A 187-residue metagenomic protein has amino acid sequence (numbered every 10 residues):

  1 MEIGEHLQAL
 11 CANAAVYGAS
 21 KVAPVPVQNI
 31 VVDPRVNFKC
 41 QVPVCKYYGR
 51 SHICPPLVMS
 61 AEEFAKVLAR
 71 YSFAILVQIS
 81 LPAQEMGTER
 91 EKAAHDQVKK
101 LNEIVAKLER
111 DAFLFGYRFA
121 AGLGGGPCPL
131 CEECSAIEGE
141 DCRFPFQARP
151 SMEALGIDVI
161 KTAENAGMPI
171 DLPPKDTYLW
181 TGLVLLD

Functional and structural regions predicted by a protein language model:
M1-N29: TRNA-binding/sensing appendages of the translation machinery
S20-P43, Y47-S51, P55-D187: Catalytic cores of enzyme domains
